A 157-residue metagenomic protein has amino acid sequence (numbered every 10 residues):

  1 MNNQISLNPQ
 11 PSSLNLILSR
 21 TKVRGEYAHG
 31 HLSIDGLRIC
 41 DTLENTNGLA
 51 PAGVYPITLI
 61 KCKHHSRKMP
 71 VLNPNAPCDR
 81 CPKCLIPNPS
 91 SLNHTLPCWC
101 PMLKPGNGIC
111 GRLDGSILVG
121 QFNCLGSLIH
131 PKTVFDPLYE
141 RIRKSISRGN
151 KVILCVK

Functional and structural regions predicted by a protein language model:
N2-V152: Cell wall/extracellular polymer interaction/catalysis modules
